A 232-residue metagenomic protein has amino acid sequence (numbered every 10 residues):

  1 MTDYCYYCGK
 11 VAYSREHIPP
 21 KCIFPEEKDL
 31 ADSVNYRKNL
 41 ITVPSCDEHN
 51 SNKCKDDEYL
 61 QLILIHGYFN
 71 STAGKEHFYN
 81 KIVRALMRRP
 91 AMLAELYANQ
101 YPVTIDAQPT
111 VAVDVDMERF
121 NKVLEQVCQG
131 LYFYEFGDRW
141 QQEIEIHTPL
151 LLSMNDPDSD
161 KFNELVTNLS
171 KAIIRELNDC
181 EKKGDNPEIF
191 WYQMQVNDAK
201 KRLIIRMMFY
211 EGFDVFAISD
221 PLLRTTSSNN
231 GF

Functional and structural regions predicted by a protein language model:
Y4-T42, E58-Y59: Histidine-centered nuclease catalytic patch
G9, D47-N50: Cys/His-coordinated zinc-binding microdomains
D32-E48, K75-A91: Short Fe-S-cluster ligation motifs
S51-M87: Polybasic, low-complexity binding patches
E76-Q126: Internal, conserved structured core segments that host functional sites
P109-F232: C-terminal, charged low-complexity interaction regions
